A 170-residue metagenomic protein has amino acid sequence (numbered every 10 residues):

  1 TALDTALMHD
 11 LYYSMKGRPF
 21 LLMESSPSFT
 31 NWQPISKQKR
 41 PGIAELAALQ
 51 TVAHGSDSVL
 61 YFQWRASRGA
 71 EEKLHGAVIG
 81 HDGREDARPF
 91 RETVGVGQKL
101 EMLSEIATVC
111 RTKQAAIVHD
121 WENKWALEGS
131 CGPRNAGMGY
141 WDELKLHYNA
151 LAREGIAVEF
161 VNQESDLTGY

Functional and structural regions predicted by a protein language model:
T1-Y170: Carbohydrate-binding surfaces of carbohydrate-active enzymes
